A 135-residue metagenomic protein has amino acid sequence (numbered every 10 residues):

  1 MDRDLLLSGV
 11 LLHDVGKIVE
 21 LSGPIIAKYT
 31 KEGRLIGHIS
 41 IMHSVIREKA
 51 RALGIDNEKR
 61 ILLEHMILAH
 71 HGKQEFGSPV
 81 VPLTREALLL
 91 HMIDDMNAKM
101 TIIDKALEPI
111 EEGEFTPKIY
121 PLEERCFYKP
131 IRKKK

Functional and structural regions predicted by a protein language model:
M1-I110: Divalent metal-dependent catalytic cores for phosphoryl transfer on phosphate-bearing substrates
H91, E108-P109, G113-R125, K129-K135: N-terminal intrinsically disordered, cationic/polar leader segments that include organellar targeting peptides
